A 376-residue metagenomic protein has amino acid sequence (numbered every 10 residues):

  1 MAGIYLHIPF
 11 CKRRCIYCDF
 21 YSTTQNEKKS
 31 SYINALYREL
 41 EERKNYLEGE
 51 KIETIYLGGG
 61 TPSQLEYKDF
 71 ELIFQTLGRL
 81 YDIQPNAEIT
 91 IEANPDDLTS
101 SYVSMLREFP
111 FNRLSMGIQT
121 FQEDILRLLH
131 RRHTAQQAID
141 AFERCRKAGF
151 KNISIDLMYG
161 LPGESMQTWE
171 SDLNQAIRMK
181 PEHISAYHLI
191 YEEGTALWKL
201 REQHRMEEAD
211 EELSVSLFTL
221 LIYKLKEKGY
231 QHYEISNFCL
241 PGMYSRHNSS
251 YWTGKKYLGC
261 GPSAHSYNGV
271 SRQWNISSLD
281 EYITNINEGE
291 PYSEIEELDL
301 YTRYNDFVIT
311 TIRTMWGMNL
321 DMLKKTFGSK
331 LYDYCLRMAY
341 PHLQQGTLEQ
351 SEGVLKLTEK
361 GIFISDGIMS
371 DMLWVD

Functional and structural regions predicted by a protein language model:
M1, S22-N45, E50-S329: C-terminal scaffold of the Radical SAM
M1-I8: Immediate flanking context of iron-sulfur cluster ligation sites
P9-F20: Local cysteine-cluster metal-coordination motifs and their immediate loop/turn environment, predominantly Fe-S cluster
S329-P341: Short amphipathic alpha-helical interaction segments
L343-G353: A short, conserved structural fragment
V354-T358: Minor-groove-contacting beta-hairpin "wing" of winged helix-turn-helix DNA-binding domains
K360-D376: Short, amphipathic alpha-helical interaction segments positioned at domain boundaries
